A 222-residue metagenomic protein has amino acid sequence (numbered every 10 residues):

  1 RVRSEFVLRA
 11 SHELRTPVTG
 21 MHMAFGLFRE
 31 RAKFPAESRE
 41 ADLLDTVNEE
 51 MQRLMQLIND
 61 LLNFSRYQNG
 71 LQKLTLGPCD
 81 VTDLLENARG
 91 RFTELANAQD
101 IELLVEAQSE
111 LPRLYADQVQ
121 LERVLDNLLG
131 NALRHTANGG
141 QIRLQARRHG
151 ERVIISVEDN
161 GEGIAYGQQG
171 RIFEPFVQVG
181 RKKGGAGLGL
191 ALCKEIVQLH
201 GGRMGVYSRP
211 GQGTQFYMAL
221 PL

Functional and structural regions predicted by a protein language model:
R1-K33: Primarily the dimerization/phosphotransfer
E49-L54: Short alpha-helical segment of the dimerization/phosphotransfer core of two-component systems
S65-L76: Helix-loop junction within the histidine kinase core
T75-D80, N97, E102-P112: Conserved catalytic submotifs in the C-terminal HATPase_c
V81, G163-R171: Short helix N-cap motif at coil->helix boundaries in the Bergerat
G189, C193: Short alpha-helical Gxxx[C/S/T] motif in the catalytic ATP-binding
